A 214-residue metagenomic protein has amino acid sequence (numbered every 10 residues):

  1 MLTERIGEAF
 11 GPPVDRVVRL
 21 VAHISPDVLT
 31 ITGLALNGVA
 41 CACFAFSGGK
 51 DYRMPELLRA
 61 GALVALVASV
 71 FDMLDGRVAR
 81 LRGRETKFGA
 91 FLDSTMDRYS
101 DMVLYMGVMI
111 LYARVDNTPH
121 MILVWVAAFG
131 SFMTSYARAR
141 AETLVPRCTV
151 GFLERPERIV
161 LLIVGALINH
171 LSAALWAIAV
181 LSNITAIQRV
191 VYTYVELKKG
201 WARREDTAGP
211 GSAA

Functional and structural regions predicted by a protein language model:
M1-L20, R98-A214: A feature for the membrane-embedded catalytic helix bundles of lipid/isoprenoid biosynthetic enzymes
V14, A60-L63, F88, L92 (+1 more regions): Alpha-helical membrane-protein architecture signal
V18-D27, G89: Membrane interfacial helix-start motif at the N-side
L29, T95-M96: Membrane-interface loop-to-helix entry segments
T30-F88, H120-F129, L171-L181: Membrane-embedded alpha-helical segments that form the functional core of polytopic membrane enzymes, especially those
D72, D93, T185: Conserved G/P- and acidic residue-centered "switch" motifs that form tight phosphate/ATP-binding loops in soluble
